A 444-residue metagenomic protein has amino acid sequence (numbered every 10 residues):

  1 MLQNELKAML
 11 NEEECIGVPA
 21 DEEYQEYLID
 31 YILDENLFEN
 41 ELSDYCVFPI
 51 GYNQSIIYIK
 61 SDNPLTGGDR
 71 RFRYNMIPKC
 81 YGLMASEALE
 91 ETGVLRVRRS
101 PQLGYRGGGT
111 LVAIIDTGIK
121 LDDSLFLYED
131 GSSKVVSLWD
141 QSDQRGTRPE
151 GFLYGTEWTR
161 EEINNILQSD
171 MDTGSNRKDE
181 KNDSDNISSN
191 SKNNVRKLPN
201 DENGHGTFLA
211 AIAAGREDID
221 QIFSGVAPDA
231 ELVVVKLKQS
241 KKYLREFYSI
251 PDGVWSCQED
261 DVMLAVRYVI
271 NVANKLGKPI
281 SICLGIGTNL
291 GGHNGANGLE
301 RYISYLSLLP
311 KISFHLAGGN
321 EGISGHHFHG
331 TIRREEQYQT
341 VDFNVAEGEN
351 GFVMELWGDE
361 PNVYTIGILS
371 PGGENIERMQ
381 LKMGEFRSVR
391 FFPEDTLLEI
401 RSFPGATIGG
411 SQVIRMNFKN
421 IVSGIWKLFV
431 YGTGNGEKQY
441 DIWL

Functional and structural regions predicted by a protein language model:
M1-E23, Y27-L111, G118-K134, M416-W426 (+1 more regions): Autoinhibitory propeptides
L2-D21, L28, P49-I50, L83-A85 (+2 more regions): Substrate-binding/specificity loop regions of serine endopeptidase catalytic domains, predominantly subtilases
Y45, L237-Q239, L244-P279, I323-T331: Extended charged low-complexity segments that act as oligomerization/scaffolding linkers
I77-C80, L264-N294, A317: Short acidic, glycine-rich surface-loop motifs adjacent to enzyme active sites
P101-D172, V195-Q258, P361-N362: Subtilisin-like serine protease catalytic core
T110, P228-E231, K278-I282, I312-S313: Residue-level recognition of the N-termini of beta-strands and the immediately preceding loop/turn
N165-N193: Intrinsically disordered, low-complexity terminal tails and inter-domain linkers enriched for S/T/G/P/D/E
A214-D218, I270-N274, L308: Sec-exported extracytoplasmic/periplasmic mature domains
